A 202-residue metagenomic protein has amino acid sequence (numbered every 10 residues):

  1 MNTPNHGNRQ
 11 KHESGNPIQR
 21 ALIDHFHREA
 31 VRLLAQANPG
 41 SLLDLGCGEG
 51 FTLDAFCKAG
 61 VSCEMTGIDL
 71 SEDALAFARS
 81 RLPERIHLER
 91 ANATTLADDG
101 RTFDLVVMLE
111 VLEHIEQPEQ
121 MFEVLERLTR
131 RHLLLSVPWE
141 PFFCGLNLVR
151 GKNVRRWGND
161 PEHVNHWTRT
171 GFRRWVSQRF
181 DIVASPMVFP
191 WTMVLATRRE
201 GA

Functional and structural regions predicted by a protein language model:
M1-R101, E119-E126, V149-A202: Conserved N-terminal segment of class I S-adenosyl-L-methionine
G40, D104, R131: Conserved acidic residues
V107: A conserved beta-strand element that flanks and buttresses the S-adenosyl-L-methionine
V111: Hydrophobic adenine-recognition pocket in adenosine-nucleotide-binding enzymes
H114: Histidine-centered divalent metal-coordination motifs
R130-P138: Conserved beta-strand signature within the Rossmann-like core of class I S-adenosyl-L-methionine
W139-F143: Short "lid" loop at the C-terminus of a central beta-strand within the Rossmann-like core of SAM-dependent
L146: Flexible, gly/pro- and Lys/Arg-enriched active-site loops
